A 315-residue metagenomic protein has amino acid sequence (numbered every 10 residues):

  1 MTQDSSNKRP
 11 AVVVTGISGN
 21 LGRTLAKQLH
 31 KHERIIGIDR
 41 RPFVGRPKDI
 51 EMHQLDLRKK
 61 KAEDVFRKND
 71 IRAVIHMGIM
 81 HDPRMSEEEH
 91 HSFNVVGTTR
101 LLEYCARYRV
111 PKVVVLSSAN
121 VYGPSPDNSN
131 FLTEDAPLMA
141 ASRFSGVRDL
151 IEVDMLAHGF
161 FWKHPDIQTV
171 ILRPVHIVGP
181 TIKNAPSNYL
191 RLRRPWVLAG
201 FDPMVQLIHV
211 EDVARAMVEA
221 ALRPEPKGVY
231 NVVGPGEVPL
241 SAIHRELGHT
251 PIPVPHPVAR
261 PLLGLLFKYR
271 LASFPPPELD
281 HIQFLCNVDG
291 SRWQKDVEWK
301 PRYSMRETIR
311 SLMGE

Functional and structural regions predicted by a protein language model:
T2-Q3, R292-K295, K300-E315: Amphipathic terminal alpha-helices
R9-K31: N-terminal Rossmann NAD(P)H-binding glycine-rich loop of SDR-like oxidoreductase domains
L55-V96, Y104-R107, P124: NAD(P)H-binding glycine-rich loop region in Rossmannoid oxidoreductase-like domains and their noncatalytic homologs
R100-G146: Conserved Rossmann-fold NAD(P)-dependent oxidoreductase catalytic core, especially the SDR/UDP-sugar
P137-S142, S187-D212: A conserved pocket-lining segment of Rossmann-fold NAD(P)-dependent short-chain dehydrogenase/reductase
S142-V170: Active-site Tyr-X1-5-Lys
I151, P165-I167, I177-N188, E219-Y230 (+1 more regions): Glycine/proline-rich active-site loop of Rossmann-fold NAD(P)-dependent oxidoreductases
A214-F274, G290, R306, R310-M313: Mid/C-terminal beta-alpha module of Rossmann-like enzyme folds, strongest in SDR-family dehydrogenases/epimerases
